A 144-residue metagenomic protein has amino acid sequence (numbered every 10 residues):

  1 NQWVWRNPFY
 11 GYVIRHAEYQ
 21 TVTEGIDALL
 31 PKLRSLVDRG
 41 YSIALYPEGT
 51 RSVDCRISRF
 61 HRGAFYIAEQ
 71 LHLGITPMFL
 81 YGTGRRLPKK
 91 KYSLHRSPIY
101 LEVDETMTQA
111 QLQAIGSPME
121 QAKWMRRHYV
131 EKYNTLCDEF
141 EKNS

Functional and structural regions predicted by a protein language model:
N1-E24: Catalytic core of membrane glycerolipid acyltransferases/transacylases, capturing the structured, soluble-facing
W3, G25-D27, G82-G84: Short beta->alpha connector loops
P8, A28-P31: Residues forming well-ordered secondary-structure scaffolds
T21-A28, Q109: Generic structural signal for short, solvent-exposed loop/turn connectors between secondary structure elements
L30-S144: Non-catalytic C-terminal accessory region of glycerolipid acyltransferases and related lyso-lipid remodeling enzymes
